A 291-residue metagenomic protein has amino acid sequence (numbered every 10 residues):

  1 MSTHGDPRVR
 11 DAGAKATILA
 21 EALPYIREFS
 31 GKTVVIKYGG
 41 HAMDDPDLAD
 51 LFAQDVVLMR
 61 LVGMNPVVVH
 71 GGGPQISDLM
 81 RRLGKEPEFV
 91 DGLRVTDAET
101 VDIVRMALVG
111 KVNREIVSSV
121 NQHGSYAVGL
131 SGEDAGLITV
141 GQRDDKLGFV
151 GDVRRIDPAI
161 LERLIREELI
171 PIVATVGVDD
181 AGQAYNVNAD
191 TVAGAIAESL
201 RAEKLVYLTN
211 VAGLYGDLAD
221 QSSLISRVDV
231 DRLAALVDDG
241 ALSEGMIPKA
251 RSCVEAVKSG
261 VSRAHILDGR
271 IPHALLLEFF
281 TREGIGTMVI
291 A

Functional and structural regions predicted by a protein language model:
M1-R270, L277-E283, I290-A291: Nucleotide/pyrophosphate-binding catalytic subdomain
